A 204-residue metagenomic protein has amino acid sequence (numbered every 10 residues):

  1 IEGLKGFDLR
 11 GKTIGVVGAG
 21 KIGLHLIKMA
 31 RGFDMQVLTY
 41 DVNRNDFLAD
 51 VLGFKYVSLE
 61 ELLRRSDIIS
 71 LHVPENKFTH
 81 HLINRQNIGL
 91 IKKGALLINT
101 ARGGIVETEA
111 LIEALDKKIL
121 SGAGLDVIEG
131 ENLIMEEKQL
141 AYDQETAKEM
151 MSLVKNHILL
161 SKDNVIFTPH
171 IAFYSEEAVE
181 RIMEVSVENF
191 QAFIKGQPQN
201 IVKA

Functional and structural regions predicted by a protein language model:
E2-K93: Rossmann-like dinucleotide/phosphate-binding beta-alpha-beta segment
V16, K77, A101, E145-T146: A generic secondary-structure micro-motif detector that highlights 1-2 residue hydrophobic/ambivalent hotspots embedded
V42-N43, P74-N76, A101-G103, I128-G130: Histidine- and/or cysteine-centered catalytic micro-motif in compact active-site loops
G94, R102-A204: Rossmann-like dinucleotide-binding domain for NAD(H)/NADP(H)
I98: Glycine-rich nucleotide-phosphate-binding loops and adjacent flexible coil segments
